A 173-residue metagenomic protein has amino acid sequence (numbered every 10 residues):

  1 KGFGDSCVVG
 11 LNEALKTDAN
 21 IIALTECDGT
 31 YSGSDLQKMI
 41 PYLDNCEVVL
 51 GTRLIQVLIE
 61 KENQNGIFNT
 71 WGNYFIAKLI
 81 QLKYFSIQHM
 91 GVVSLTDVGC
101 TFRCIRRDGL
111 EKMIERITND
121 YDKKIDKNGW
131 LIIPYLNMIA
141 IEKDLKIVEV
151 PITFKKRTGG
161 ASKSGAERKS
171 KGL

Functional and structural regions predicted by a protein language model:
F3-K16, I21, G33-Y121, R157-A166 (+1 more regions): Acceptor/aglycone-binding surface of glycosyltransferases and processive sugar-polymer synthases
G29-Y31: Acidic metal-phosphate-binding loop of nucleotide-sugar-dependent transferases
N69, R103, G129-W130, V148: Residues that recognize and position ribonucleotide moieties
K124-Y135: Acidic donor-binding loop at a coil-to-helix junction in glycosyltransferase catalytic cores that engages
P134-K155: Catalytic donor-sugar/metal-binding loop of nucleotide-sugar-dependent glycosyltransferases
